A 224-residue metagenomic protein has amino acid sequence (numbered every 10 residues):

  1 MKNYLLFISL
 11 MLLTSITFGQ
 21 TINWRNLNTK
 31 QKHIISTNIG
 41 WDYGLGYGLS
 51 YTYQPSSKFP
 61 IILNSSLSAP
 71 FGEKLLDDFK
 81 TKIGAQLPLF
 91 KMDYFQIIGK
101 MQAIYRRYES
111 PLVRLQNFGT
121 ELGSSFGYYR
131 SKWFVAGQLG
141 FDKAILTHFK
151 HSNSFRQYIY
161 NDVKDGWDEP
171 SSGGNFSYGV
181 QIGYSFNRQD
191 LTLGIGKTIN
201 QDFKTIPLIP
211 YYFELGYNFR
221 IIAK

Functional and structural regions predicted by a protein language model:
M1-L27, I222-K224: Cleavable N-terminal export/targeting peptides
G19-P70: Short glycine/proline- and aromatic-enriched beta-strand/turn motifs that initiate or cap beta-hairpins
Q31-H33, Y43-Y47, D77-T81, R114-T120 (+3 more regions): Residues that define the transmembrane beta-barrel architecture of outer-membrane proteins
Q31-I34, L67, R106-Y108, Y160-G166: Extracytoplasmic loops and strand-loop junctions of Gram-negative outer membrane beta-barrel proteins
H33-T37, I61-S65, F95-M101, T120 (+3 more regions): Transmembrane beta-strands of outer-membrane beta-barrel proteins
I39-Y43, Y53-P55, L67-F71, L87-L89 (+6 more regions): Transmembrane beta-strands of outer-membrane beta-barrel pores
K58-K80, G84-K91: Short N-terminal edge-element motif at the start of the domain
V113-I206, N218-K224: Outer-membrane beta-barrel transmembrane domain signature
